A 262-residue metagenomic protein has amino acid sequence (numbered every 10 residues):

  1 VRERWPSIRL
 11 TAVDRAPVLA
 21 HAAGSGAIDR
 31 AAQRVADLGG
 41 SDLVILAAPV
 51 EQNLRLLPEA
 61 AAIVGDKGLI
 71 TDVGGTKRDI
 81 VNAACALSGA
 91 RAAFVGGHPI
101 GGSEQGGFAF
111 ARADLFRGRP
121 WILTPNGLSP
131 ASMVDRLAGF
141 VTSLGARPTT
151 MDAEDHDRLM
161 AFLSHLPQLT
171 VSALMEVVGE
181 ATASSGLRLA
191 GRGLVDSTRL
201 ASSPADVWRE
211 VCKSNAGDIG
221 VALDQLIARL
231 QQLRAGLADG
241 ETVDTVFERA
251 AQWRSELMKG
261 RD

Functional and structural regions predicted by a protein language model:
V1: Aromatic pocket-lining residues of Rossmann-like dinucleotide-binding sites
R4-A27, R34: NAD(P)-binding Rossmann-fold cofactor-contacting core
S7-R9, A93, P120, R147: Residues at the starts of beta-strands that form the adenosine-phosphate
V35-T71: Rossmann-like NAD(P)-binding element
A48-V50, G75, P99, L174: Short glycine-/small-residue-rich Rossmann-like dinucleotide-binding loops
P58-A109: Rossmann-like NAD(P)(H) cofactor-binding subdomain of soluble oxidoreductases
A113-R199: Internal alpha-helical scaffold of NAD(P)-dependent oxidoreductase catalytic cores
A183-W253: Interdomain hinge/lid region at the active-site interface of Rossmann-like NAD(P)-dependent oxidoreductases
